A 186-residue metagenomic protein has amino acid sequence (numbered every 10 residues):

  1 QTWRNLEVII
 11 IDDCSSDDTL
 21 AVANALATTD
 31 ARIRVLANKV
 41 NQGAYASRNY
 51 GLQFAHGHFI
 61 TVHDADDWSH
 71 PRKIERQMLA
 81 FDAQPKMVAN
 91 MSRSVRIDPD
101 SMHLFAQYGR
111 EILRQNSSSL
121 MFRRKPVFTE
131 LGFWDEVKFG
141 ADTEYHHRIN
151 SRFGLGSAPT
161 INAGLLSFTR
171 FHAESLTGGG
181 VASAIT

Functional and structural regions predicted by a protein language model:
Q1-T186: Nucleotide-sugar donor-binding/catalytic module of glycosyltransferases that assemble extracellular/cell-envelope
